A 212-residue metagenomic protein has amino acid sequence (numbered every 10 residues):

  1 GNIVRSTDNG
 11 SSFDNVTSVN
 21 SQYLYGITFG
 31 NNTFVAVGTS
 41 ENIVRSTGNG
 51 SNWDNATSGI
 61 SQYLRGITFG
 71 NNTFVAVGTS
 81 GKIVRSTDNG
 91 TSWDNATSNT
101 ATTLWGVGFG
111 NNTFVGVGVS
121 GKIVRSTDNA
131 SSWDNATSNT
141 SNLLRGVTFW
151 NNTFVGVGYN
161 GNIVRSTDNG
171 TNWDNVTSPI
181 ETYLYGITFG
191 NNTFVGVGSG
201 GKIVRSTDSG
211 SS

Functional and structural regions predicted by a protein language model:
G1-S212: Residue-level hotspots at or immediately adjacent to binding/recognition sites across diverse folds
